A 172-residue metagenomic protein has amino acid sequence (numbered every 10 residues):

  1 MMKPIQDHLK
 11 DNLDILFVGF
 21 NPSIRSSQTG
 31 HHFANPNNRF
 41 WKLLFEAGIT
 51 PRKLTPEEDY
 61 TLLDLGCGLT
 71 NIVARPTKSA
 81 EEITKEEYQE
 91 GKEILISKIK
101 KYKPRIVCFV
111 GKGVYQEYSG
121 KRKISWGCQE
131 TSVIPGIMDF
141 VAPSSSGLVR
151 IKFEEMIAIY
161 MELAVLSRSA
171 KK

Functional and structural regions predicted by a protein language model:
M2, Q6-D14, P36, L43 (+2 more regions): C-terminal capping/extension of enzyme domains
P4-K10, K53-L62, S97-K98: Short amphipathic alpha-helices and their capping/turn segments at secondary-structure boundaries
D14-F20: Short, hydrophobic/glycine-enriched beta-strand segments
V18, F109-V110, A142: Short hydrophobic segments within beta-strands
N21-R25, A74-T77, K112-Y115, S145-L148: Short, solvent-exposed loop/turn segments at secondary-structure junctions
S26-E86: Short, surface-exposed acidic-centric catalytic microdomains
D64-Y118: Internal catalytic-core helix/loop-beta-alpha segment that presents or stabilizes conserved functional determinants
